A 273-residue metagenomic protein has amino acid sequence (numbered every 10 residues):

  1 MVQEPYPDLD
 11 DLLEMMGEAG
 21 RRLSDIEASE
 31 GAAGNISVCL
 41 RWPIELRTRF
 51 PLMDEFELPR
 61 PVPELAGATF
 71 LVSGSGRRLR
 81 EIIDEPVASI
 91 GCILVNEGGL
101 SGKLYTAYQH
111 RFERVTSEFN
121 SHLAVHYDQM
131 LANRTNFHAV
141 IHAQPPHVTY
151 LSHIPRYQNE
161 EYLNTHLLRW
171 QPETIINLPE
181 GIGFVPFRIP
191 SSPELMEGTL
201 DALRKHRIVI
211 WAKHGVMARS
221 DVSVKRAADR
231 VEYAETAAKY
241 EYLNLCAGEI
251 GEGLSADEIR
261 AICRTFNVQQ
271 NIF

Functional and structural regions predicted by a protein language model:
M1-F273: Glycine-rich flexible loops
